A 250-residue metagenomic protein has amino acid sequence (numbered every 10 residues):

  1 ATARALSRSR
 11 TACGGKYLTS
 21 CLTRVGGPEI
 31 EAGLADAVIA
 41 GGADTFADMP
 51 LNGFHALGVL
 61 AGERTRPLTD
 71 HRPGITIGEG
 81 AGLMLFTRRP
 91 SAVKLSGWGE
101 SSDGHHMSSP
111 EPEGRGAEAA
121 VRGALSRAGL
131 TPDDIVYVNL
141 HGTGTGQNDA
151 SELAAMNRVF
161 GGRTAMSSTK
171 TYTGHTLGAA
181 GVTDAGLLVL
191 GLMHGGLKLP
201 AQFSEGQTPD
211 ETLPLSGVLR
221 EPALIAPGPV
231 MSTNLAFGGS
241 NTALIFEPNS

Functional and structural regions predicted by a protein language model:
A1-G41, I77-P90, T176-L197, L244: Active-site-proximal alpha-helical scaffold in enzymes
A1-R4, S9-R10, N148-G161: Active-site-proximal gating segment of KS-fold condensing enzymes and close homologs
R8-G15, L68-P73, M166-T176, V230-T233: Short pre-catalytic strand/loop immediately N-terminal to key active-site residues, enriched for Gly-Thr
G26, F54, L85, L95 (+4 more regions): Conserved small-residue
D36-A56, A61-T65, R72, W98-P112 (+2 more regions): Acyl-CoA/ACP chain-elongation machinery
L60, R64-A128, Y137: Condensing-enzyme catalytic core mediating Claisen C-C bond formation in acyl metabolism
M84-R89, S126, N157, V218 (+1 more regions): Short beta-strand-to-turn element immediately C-terminal to the catalytic PLP-Schiff-base lysine in fold type I
P132-D134, L213-S250: Flexible, low-complexity linker/loop segments at domain and module junctions
